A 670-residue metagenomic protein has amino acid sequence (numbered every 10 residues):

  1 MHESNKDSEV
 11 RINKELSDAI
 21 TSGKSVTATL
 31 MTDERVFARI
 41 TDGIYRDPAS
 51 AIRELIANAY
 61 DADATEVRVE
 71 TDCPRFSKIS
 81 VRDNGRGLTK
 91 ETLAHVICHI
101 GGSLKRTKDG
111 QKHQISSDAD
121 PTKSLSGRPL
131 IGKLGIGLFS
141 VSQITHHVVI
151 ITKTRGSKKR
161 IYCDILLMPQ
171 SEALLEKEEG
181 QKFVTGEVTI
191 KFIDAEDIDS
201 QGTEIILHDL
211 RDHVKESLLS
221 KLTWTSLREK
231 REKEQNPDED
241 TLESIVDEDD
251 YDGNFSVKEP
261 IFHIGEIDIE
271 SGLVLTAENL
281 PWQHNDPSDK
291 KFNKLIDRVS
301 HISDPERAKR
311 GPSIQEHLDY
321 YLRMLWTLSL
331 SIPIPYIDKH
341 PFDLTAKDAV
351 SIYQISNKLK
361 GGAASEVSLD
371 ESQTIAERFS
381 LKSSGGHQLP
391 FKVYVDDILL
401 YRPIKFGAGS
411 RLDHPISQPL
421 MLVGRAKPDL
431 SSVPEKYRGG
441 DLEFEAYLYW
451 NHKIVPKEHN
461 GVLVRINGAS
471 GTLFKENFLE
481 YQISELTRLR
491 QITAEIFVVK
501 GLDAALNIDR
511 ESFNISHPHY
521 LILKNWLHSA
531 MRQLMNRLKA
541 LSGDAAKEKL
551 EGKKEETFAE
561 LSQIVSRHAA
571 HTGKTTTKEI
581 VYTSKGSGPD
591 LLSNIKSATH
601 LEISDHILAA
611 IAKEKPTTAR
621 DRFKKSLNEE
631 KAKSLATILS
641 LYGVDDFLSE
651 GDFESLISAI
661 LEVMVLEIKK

Functional and structural regions predicted by a protein language model:
M1-A19, G23-V26, L30, L400-K670: Charged regulatory segments coupled to nucleotide-binding catalytic modules in large multidomain enzymes
M1-V246, D250-S256, I261-G272, D289-I296: GHKL (Bergerat-fold) ATPase N-terminal catalytic module, capturing the glycine-rich phosphate-binding loop and acidic
I56, R68, I136-L138, K191-D194 (+5 more regions): Generic recognition of flexible, low-complexity loop/linker segments
A59, I100-K105, T145-V148, T152 (+10 more regions): Conserved NTP-handling cores and scaffolds of large molecular machines
T65-V67, H146, Q201-T203, H387-L389 (+2 more regions): Residues at beta-strand starts and edge strands
T71, T152, L207-D209, V395-D397 (+2 more regions): Flexible glycine-/small-residue-rich
H147-I150, T154, H387-D397, V462-V464: Short polybasic amphipathic segments
D197-Y447: Glycine/threonine-rich ATP-lid/beta-loop region of ATP-binding domains
